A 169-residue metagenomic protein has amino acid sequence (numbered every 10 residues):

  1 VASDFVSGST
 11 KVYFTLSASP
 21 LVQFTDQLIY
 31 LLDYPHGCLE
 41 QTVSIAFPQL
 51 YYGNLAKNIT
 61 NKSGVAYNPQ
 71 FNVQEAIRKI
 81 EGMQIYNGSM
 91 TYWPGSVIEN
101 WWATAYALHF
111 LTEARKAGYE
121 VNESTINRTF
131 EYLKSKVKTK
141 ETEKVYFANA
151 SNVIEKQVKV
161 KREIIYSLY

Functional and structural regions predicted by a protein language model:
V1-V158, I164-Y169: Extended, solvent-exposed functional surface patches
